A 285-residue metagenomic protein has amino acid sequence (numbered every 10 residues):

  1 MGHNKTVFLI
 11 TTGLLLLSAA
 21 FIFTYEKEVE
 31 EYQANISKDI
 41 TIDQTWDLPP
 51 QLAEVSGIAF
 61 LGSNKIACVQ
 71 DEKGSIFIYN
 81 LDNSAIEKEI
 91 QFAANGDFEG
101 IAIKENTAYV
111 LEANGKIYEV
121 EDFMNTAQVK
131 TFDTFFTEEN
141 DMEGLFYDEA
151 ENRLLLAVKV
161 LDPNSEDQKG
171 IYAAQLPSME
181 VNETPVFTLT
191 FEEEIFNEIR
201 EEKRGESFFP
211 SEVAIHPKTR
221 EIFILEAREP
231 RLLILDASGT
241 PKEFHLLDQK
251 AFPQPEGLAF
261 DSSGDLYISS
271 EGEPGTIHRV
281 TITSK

Functional and structural regions predicted by a protein language model:
G2-K285: Sequence/structural signature of beta-propeller domains
